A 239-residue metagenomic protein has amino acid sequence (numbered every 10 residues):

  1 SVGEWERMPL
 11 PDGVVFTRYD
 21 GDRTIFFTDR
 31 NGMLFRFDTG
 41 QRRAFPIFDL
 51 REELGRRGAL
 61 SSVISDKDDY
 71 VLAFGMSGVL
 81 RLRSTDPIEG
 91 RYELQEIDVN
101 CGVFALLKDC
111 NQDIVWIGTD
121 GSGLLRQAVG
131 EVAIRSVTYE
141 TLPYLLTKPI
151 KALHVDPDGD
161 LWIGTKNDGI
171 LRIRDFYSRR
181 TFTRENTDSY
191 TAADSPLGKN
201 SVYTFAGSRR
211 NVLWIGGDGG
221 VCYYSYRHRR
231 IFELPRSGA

Functional and structural regions predicted by a protein language model:
S1-A239: Carboxylate-rich, polar loop motifs that coordinate divalent cations or form catalytic acidic clusters
